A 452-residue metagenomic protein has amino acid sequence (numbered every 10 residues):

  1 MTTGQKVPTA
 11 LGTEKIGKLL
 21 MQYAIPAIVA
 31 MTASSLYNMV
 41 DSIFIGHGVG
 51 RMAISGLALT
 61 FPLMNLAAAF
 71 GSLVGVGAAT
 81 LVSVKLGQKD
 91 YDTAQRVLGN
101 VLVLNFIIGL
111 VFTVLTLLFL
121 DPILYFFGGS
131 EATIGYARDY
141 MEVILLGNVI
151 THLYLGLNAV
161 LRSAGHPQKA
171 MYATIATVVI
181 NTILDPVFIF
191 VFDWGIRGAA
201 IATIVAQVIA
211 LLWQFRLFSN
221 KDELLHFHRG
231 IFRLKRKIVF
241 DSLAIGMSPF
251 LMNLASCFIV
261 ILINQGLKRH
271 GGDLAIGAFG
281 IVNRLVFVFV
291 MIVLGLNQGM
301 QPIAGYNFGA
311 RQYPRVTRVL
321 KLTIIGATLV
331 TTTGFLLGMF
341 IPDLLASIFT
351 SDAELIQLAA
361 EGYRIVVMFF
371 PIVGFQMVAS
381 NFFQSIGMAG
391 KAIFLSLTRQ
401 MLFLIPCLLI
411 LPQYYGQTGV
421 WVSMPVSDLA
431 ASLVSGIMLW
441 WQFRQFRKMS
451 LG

Functional and structural regions predicted by a protein language model:
M1-A24, V82-V149, V191-G246, A304-F369 (+1 more regions): Short alpha-helical transmembrane segments in multi-pass integral membrane proteins
L11-V49, P62-G77, L81, F106-T113 (+5 more regions): N-terminal transmembrane alpha-helices
Q22-D41, V143, T177, A206-A210 (+4 more regions): Transmembrane helical elements of multi-pass membrane transporters/channels
L36-S55, L124-E131, V187-D193, C257-R284 (+4 more regions): Helix-terminus/linker motif at the lipid-water interface of multi-pass membrane proteins
S42, R51-I54, Y91, L120 (+6 more regions): Membrane-helix interface/capping residues of multi-pass secondary transporters
I54-V114, T151-A170, A278-L336, F340-P342 (+1 more regions): Small-residue-rich hydrophobic transmembrane alpha-helices
L66-A69, T113, N181-P186, L211-F215 (+4 more regions): Hydrophobic transmembrane alpha-helices of multi-pass small-molecule transporters
I144-R162, A173-N181, A199-L212, L294-N297 (+3 more regions): Short runs within selected transmembrane alpha-helices of multi-pass transporters and secretion channels
